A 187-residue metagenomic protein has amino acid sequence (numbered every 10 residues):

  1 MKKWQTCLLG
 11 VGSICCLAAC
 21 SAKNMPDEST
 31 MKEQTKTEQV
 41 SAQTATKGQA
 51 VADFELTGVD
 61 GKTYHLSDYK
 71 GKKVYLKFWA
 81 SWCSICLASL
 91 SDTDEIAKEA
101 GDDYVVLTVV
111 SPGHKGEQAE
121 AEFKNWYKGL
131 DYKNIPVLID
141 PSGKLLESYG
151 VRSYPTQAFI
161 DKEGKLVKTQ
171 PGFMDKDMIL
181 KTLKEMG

Functional and structural regions predicted by a protein language model:
M1-V51, G187: N-terminal targeting signals for export/organelle localization
D53-V74, K98: A short beta-strand-turn-helix
K72-V74, W79-W82, S153: Short pre-active-site segment immediately N-terminal to redox-active cysteine/selenocysteine motifs in thiol-based
Y75-L76, V106, Q157: Hydrophobic beta-strand anchors of alpha/beta hydrolase catalytic cores
F78-E95: Conserved redox-active cysteine motifs that mediate thiol-disulfide chemistry, especially di-cysteine Cys-X(1-2)-Cys
Y104-Q118, N134-S142: Thiol-based oxidoreductase modules, predominantly thioredoxin-like and allied folds used for disulfide exchange
F123-I160: Short, internal strand/loop/helix patches that form the active-site neighborhood or redox-interaction surface
F159-G187: Thiol-/selenol-based redox modules, centered on thioredoxin-like and closely related oxidoreductase domains
